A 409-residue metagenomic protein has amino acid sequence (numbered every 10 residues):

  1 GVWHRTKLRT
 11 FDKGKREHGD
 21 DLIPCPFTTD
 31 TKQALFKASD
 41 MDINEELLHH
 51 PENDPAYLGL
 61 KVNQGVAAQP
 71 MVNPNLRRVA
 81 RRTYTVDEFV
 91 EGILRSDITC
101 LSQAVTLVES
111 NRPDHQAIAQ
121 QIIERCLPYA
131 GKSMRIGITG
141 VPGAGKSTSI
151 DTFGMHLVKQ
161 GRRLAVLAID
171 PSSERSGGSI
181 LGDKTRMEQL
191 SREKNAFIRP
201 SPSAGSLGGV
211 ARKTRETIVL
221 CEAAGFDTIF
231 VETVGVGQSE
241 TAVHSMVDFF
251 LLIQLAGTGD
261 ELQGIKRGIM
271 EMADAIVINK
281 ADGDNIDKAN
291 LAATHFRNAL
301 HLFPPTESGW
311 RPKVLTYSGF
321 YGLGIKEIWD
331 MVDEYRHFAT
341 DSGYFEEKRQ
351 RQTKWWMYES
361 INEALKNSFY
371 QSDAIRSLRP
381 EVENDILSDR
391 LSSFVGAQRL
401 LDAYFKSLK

Functional and structural regions predicted by a protein language model:
Q33-P128, R376, P380-E381, A397 (+1 more regions): Non-catalytic terminal/linker segments enriched in charged/polar, low-complexity residues
E88-R95, Q103-S133, A144, F153-S239 (+2 more regions): Nucleotide-state-sensitive switch-loop elements of NTP-binding domains
L101-Q103, T316, E327-F405: Long, well-ordered amphipathic alpha-helical subdomains in the mid-to-C-terminal portions of large enzyme subunits
I136-I138: Hydrophobic anchor at the beta1->P-loop junction of P-loop NTPases
V141: P-loop (Walker A) phosphate-binding loop of NTP-binding proteins
S149: Hydrophobic positions on the alpha1 helix immediately C-terminal to the Walker A/P-loop
D282-Y335: Canonical P-loop GTPase G-domain recognition
